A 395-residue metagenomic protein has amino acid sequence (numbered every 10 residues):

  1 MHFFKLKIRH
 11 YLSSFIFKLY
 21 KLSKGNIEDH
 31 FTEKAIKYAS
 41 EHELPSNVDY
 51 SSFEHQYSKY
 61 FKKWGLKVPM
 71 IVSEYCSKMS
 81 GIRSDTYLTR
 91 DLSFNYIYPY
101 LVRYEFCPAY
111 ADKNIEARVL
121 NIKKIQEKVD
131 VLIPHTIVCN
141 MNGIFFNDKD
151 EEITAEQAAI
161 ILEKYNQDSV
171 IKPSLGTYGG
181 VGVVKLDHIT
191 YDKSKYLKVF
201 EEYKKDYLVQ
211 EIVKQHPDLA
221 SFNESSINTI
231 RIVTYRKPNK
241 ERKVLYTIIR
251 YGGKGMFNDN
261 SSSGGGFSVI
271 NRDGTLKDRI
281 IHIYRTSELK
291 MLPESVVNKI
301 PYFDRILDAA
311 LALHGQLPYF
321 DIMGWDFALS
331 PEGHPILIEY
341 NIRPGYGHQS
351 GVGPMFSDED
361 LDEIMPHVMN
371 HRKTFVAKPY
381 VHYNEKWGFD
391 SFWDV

Functional and structural regions predicted by a protein language model:
M1-I36: Intrinsically disordered, low-structural-confidence terminal and linker regions
N26-I160: Conserved N-proximal alpha/beta basic substrate-recognition cap immediately N-terminal to, or forming the N-lobe
C107-P108, S221-E224, L317-P318: Short Gly/Pro-enriched turn/cap motifs at secondary-structure boundaries
K113-I230, V395: Active-site nucleotide/adenylate-binding loops and adjacent lid/helix of ATP-dependent enzymes
N140, P173-L175, D187, E211-V213 (+4 more regions): Short, flexible loop/turn elements at secondary-structure junctions
S169, K243-L245, I336: Protein kinase-like catalytic core scaffold
I189-D278: Phosphate-binding site of ATP-dependent enzymes
Y284-L311, G315-F320, L329-V395: C-terminal active-site "lid" helix and adjoining low-complexity regulatory extension at the edge of ATP-using catalytic
